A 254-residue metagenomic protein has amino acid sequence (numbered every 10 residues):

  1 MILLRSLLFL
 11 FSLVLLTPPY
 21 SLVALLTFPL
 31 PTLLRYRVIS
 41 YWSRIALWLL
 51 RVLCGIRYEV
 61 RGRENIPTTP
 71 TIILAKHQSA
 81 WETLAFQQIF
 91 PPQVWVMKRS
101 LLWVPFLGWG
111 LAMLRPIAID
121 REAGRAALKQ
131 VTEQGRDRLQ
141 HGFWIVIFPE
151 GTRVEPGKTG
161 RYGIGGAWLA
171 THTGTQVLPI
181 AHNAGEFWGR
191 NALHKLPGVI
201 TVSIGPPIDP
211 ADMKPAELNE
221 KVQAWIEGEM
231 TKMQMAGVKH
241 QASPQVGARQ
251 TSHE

Functional and structural regions predicted by a protein language model:
L4-P29: A hydrophobic membrane-anchoring feature enriched in long, contiguous, low-charge segments that mark signal-anchor
S21-I45, R51-L53, T68-G124: Catalytic core of membrane glycerolipid acyltransferases/transacylases, capturing the structured, soluble-facing
V60, I73, W95-V96, V202-I204: Generic preference for hydrophobic
R61, V96-K98, I119-R121, P149 (+1 more regions): Thr-Gly-centered strand-to-loop micro-motif
G62-I66: Glycine-rich helix-loop-beta junction characteristic of Rossmann-like nucleotide cofactor-binding loops
L128-E254: Non-catalytic C-terminal accessory region of glycerolipid acyltransferases and related lyso-lipid remodeling enzymes
